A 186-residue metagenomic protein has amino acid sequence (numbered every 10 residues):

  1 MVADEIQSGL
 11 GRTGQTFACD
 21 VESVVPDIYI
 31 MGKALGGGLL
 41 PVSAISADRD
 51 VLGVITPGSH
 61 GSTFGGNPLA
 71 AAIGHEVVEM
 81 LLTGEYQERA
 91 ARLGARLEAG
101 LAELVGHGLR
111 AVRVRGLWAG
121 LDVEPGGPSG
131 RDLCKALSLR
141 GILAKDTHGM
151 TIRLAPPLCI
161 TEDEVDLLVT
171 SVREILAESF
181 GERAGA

Functional and structural regions predicted by a protein language model:
M1-A186: Conserved N-terminal phosphate-binding loop of PLP-dependent enzymes in the Aspartate aminotransferase
